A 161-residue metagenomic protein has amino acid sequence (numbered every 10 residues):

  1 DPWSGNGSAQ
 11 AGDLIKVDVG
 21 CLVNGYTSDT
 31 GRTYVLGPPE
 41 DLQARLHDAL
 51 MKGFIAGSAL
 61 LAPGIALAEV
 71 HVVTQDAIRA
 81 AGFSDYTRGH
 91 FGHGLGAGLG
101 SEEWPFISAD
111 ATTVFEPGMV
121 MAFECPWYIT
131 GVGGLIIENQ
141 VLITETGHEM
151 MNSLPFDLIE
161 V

Functional and structural regions predicted by a protein language model:
D1-V161: Active-site neighborhoods and metal-handling regions in enzymes and metal-associated proteins
